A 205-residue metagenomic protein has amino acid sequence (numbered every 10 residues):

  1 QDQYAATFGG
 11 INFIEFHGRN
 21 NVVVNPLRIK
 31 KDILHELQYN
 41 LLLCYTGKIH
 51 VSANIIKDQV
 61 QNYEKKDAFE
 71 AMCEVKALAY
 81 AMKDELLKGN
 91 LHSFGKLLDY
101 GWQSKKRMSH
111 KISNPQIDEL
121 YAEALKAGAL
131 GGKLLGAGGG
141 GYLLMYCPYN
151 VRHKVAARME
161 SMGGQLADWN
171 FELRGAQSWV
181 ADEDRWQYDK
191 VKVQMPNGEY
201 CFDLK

Functional and structural regions predicted by a protein language model:
Q3-K133, L144-K205: C-terminal nucleotide
G140: Glycine-rich active-site/cofactor-binding loop and its immediate structural neighborhood
